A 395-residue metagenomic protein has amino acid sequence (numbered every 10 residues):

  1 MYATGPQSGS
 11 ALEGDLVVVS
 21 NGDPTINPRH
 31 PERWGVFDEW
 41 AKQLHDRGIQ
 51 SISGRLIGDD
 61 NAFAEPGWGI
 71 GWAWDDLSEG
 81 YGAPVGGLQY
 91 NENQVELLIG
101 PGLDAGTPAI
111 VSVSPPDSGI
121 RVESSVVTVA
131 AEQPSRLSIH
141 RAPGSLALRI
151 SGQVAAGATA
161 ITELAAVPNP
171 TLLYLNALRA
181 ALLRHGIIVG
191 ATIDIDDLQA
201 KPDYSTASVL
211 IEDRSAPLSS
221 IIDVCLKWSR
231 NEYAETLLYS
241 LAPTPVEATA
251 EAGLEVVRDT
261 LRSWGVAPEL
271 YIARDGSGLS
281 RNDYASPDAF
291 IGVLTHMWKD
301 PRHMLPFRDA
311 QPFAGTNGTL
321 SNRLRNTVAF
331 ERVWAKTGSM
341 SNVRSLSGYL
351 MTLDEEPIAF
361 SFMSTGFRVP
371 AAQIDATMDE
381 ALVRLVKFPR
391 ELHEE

Functional and structural regions predicted by a protein language model:
M1-P268, L353, T377, R384-E394: Conserved serine DD-peptidase/penicillin-binding transpeptidase domain and beta-lactam-recognizing active-site
W228, L238-E395: Small-residue-rich helix-loop
